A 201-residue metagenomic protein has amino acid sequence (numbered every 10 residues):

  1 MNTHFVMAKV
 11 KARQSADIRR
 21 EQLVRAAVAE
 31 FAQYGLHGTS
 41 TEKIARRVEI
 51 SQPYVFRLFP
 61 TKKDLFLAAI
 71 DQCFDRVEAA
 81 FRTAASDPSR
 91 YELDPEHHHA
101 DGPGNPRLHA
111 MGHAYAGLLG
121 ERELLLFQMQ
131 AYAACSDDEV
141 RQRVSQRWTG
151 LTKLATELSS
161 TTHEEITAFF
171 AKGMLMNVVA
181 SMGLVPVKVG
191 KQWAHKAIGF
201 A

Functional and structural regions predicted by a protein language model:
M1-A16, R76-A80, A84-G104: N-terminal capping/interface segment
M1-Y34, G38-R47, D64: Basic, helix-initiating cap at the start of DNA-binding domains
Q22-A29, Q33, R47, R57 (+4 more regions): Alpha-helical structural segments
Y34, A84, A114, A131 (+3 more regions): Alpha-helix C-capping/helix-to-loop hinge sites
P53: Key DNA-contact positions within bacterial/archaeal DNA-binding proteins
D75, R90-M129, C135-E139: Helical hydrophobic small-molecule/effector-binding pocket
R122-A134, W148-A201: Hydrophobic alpha-helical segments that form the core of small-molecule binding pockets and/or dimer interfaces
R143: Short amphipathic alpha-helices within nucleic acid-binding modules
